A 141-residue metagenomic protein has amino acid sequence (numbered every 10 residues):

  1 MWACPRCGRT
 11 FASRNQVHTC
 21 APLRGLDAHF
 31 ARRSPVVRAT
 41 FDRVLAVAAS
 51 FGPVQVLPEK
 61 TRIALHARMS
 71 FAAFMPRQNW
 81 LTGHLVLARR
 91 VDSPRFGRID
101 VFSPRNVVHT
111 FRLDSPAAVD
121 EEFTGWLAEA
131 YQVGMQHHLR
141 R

Functional and structural regions predicted by a protein language model:
M1-R141: Charge-dense, helix-prone N-terminal extensions
